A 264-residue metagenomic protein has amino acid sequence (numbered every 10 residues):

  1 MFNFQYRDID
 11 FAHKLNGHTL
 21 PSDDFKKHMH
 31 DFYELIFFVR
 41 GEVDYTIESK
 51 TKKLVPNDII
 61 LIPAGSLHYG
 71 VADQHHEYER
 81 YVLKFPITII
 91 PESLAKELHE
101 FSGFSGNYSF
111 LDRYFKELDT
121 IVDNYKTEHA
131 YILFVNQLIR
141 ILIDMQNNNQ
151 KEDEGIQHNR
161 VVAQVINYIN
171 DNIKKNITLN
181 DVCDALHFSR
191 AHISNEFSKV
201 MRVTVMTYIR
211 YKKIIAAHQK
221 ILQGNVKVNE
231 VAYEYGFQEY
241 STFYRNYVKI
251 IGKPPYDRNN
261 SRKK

Functional and structural regions predicted by a protein language model:
M1-I9, N124-Y125: A short, N-terminal "cap"/entry segment at the start of jelly-roll beta-barrel domains of the cupin/DSBH fold
D8-H99, E128: N-terminal regulatory/effector-sensing and dimerization cores that precede helix-turn-helix DNA-binding domains
G41, F110-N124, V161-N172, A216 (+1 more regions): Solvent-exposed, amphipathic alpha-helical segments
N57, H192-F197, T242-Y247: Short hydrophobic/aromatic patch on the recognition helix
H99-S109, D123-F134, L142-D171, K175 (+3 more regions): Short, Lys/Arg-enriched, Trp-marked, Pro/Gly-tolerant hinge/linker segments that flank
N167, D171, N180, K199-Y240 (+2 more regions): Terminal helix-turn-helix DNA-binding modules in bacterial transcription factors
L179, R190, S194, V228: Helix-turn-helix DNA-binding elements, focusing on the entry/boundary residues of the two helices that contact DNA
